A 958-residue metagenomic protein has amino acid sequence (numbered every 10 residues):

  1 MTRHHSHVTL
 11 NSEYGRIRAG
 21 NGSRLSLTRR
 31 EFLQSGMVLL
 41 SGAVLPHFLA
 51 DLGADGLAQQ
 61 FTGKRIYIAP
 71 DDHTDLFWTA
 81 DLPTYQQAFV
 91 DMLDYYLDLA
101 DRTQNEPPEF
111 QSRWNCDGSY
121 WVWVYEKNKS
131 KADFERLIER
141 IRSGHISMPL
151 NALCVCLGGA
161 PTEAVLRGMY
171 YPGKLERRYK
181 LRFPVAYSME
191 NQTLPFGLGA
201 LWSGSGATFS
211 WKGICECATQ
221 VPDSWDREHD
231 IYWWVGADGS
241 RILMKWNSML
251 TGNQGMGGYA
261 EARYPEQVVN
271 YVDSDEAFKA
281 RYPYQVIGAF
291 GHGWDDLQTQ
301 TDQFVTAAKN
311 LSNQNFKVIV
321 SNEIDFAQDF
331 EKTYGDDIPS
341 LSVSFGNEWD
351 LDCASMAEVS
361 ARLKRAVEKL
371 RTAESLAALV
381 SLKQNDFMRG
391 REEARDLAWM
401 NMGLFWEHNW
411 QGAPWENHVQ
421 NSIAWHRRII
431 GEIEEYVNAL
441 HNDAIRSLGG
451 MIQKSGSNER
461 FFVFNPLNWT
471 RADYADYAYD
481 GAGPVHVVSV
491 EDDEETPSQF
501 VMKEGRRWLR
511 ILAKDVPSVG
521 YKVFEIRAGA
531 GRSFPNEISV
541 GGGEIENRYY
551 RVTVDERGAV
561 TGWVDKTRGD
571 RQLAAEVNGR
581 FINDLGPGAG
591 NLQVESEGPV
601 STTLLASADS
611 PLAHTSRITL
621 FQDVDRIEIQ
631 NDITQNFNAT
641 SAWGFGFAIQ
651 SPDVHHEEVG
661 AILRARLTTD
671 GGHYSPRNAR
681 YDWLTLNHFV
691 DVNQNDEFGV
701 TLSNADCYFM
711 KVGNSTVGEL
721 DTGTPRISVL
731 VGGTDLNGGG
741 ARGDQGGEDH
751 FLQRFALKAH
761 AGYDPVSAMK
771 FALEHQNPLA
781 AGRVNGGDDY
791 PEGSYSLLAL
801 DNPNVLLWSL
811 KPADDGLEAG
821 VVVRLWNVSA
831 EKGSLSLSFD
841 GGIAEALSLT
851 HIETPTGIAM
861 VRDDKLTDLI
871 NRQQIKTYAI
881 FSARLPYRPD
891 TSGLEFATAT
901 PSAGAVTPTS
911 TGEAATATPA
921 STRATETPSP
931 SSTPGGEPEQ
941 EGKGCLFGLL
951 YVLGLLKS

Functional and structural regions predicted by a protein language model:
M1-L27, E31, V38, G42 (+1 more regions): N-terminal secretory signal peptides
L25, H47-Q60: C-terminal segment of N-terminal export signals and the immediately downstream linker at the start of the mature
L57-G159, E176-R177: N-terminal catalytic cores of secreted or lumenal carbohydrate-active enzymes
A58-Q59, T898-E939, C945: Ser/Thr-rich, Proline-interspersed low-complexity disordered segments
I68-H73, F77, G239-Q453, P466 (+3 more regions): Catalytic grooves of carbohydrate-active enzymes
D75-F89, D117-S119, V124-E126, N151-V165 (+3 more regions): The substrate-binding groove and active-site-proximal loops of carbohydrate-active enzymes, especially glycoside
F183-W349, D473-A482, H486, Q499 (+6 more regions): Aromatic- and carboxylate-enriched substrate-binding clefts and catalytic-loop regions of carbohydrate-active enzymes
L198-S203, D230, N442, R446-A899: C-terminal (or distal) subdomains of carbohydrate-active enzymes
